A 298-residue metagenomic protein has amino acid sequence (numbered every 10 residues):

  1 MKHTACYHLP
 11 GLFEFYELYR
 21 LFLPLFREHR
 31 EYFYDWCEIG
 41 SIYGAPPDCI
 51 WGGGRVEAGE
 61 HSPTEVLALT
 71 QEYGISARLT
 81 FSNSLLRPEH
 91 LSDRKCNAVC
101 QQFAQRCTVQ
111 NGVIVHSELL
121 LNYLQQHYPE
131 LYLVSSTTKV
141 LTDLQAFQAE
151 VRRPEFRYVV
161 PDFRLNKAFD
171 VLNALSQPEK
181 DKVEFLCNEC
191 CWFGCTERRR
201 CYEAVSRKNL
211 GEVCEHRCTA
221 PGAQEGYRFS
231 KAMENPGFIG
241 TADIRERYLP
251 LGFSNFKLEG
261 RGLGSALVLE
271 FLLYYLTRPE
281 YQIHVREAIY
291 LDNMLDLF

Functional and structural regions predicted by a protein language model:
M1-E150, F156-F298: Active-site pocket-lining/capping segments in soluble small-molecule metabolic enzymes
